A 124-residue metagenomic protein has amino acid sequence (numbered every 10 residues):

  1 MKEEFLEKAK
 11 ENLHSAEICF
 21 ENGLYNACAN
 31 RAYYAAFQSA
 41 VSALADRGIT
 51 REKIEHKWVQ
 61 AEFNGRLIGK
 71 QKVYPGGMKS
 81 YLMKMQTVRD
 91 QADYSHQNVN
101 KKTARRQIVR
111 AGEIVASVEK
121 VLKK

Functional and structural regions predicted by a protein language model:
M1-K124: Terminal alpha-helical segments
